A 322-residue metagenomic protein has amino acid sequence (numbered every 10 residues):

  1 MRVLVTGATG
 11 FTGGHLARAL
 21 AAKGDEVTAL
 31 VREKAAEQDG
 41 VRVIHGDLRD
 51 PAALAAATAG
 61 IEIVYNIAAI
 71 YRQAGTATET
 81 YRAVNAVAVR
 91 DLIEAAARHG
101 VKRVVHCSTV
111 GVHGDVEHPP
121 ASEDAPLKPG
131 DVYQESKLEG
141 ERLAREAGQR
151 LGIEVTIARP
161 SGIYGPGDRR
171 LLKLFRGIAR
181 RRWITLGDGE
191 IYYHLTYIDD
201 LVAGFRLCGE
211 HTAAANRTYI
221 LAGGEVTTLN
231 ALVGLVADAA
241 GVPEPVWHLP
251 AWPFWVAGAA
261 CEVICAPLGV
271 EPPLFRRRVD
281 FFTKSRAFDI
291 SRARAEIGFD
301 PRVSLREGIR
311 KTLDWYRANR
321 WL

Functional and structural regions predicted by a protein language model:
V3-K23: N-terminal Rossmann NAD(P)H-binding glycine-rich loop of SDR-like oxidoreductase domains
A35, H45-R90, A95, V110-D115: NAD(P)H-binding glycine-rich loop region in Rossmannoid oxidoreductase-like domains and their noncatalytic homologs
D91-Y133: Conserved Rossmann-fold NAD(P)-dependent oxidoreductase catalytic core, especially the SDR/UDP-sugar
G114, I153-L172: Flexible, glycine-rich beta-alpha linker
G130-T156: Active-site Tyr-X1-5-Lys
E139, D168-K173, G187-G209, N216-R217 (+1 more regions): Substrate-positioning beta->alpha
L207-L274, I290, R306, R310-K311: Mid/C-terminal beta-alpha module of Rossmann-like enzyme folds, strongest in SDR-family dehydrogenases/epimerases
R292-A295, D300, S304-L322: Amphipathic terminal alpha-helices
